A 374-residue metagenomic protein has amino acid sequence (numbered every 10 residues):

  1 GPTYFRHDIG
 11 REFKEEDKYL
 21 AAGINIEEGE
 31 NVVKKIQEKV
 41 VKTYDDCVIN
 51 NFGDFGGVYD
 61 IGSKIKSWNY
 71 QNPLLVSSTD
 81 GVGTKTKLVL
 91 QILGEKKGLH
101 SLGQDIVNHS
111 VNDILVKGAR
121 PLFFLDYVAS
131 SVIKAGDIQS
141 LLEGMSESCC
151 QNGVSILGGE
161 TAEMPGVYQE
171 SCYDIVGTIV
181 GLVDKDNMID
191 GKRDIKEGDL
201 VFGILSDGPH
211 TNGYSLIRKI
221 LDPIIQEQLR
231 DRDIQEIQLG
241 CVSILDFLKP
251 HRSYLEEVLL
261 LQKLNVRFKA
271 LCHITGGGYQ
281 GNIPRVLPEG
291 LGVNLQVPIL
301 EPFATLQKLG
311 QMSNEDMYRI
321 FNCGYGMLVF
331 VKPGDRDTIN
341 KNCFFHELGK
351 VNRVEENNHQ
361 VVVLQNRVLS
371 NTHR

Functional and structural regions predicted by a protein language model:
P2-F5, I9-G10, K14-A22, E38 (+3 more regions): Glycine-/charge-enriched secondary-structure boundary and capping motifs
E12-V48: Acidic/polar, glycine-rich intrinsically disordered N-terminal extensions of enzymes
N25, G198, V329: Residue-level signature of catalytic and energy-coupling elements of molecular machines, predominantly ATP/GTP-dependent
E38-D207: Glycine-rich phosphate/pyrophosphate-binding loop regions near the starts of catalytic domains
T79, D174, N187-S243: Short, acidic (Asp/Glu-rich) active-site segment that either coordinates a divalent metal cofactor
L125-D126, E170, H210, I217-I220 (+1 more regions): Active-site-proximal loop/short-helix segments that contain or immediately flank catalytic acid/base residue(s)
